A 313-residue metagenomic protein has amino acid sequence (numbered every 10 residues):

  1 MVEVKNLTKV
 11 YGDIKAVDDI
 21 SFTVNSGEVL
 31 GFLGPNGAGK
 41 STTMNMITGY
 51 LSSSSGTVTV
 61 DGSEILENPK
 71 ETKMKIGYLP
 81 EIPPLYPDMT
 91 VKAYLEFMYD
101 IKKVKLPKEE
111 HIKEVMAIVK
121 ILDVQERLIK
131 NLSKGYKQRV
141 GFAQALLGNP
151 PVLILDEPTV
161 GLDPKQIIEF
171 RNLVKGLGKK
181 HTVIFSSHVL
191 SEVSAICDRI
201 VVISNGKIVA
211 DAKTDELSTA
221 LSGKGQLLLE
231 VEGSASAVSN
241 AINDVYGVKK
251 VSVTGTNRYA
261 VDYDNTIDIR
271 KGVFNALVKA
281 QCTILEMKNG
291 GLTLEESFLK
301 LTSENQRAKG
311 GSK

Functional and structural regions predicted by a protein language model:
V2-V4, K9-S204, I208-A210: ABC transporter nucleotide-binding domains
G77, Y94, K103, T214 (+3 more regions): A generic structural signal for secondary-structure junctions that act as hinges or helix/strand caps at the edges
K130, T256, G291-L292: Conserved beta-strand edge residues that scaffold enzyme active sites
R171-D264: ABC transporter nucleotide-binding domain
N265-K313: C-terminal coupling/interaction segments
